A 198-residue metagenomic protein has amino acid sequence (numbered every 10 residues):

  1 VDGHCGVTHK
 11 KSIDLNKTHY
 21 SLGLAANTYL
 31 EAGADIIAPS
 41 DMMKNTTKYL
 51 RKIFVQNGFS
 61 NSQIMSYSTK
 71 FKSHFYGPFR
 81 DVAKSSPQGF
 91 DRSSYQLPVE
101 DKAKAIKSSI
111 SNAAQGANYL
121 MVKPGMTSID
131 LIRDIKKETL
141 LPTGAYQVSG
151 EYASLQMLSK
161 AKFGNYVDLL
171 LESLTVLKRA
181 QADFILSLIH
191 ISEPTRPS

Functional and structural regions predicted by a protein language model:
V1-L141, Y146-I185, S192: Alpha/beta enzyme core
I189-S198: Single conserved hydrophobic/aromatic residue that forms the stacking wall/gate of nucleotide- or nucleobase-binding
